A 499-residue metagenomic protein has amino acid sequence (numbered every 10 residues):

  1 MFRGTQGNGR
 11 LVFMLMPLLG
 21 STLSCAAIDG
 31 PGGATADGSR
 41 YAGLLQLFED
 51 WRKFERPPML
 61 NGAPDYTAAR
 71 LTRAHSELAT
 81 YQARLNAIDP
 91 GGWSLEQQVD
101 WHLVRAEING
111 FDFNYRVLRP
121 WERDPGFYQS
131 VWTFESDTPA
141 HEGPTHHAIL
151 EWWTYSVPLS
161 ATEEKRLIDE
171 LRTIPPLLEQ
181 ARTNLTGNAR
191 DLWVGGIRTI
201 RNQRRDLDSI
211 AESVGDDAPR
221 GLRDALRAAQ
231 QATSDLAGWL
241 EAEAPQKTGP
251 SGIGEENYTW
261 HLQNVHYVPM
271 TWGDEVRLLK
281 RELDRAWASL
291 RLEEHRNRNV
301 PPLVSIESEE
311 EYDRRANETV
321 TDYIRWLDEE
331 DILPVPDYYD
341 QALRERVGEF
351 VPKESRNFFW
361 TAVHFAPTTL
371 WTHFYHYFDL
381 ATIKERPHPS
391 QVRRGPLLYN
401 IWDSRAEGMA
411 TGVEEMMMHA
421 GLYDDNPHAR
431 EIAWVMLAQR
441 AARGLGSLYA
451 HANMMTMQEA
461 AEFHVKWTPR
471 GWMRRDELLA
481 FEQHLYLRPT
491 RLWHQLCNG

Functional and structural regions predicted by a protein language model:
M1-F13: Bacterial N-terminal signal peptides that target proteins for export
F2, L15-P17, W193-V194: Position-driven detector of the extreme protein N-terminus
V12-S24: Bacterial N-terminal signal peptides
A26-G499: N-terminal maturation segment of proteins
